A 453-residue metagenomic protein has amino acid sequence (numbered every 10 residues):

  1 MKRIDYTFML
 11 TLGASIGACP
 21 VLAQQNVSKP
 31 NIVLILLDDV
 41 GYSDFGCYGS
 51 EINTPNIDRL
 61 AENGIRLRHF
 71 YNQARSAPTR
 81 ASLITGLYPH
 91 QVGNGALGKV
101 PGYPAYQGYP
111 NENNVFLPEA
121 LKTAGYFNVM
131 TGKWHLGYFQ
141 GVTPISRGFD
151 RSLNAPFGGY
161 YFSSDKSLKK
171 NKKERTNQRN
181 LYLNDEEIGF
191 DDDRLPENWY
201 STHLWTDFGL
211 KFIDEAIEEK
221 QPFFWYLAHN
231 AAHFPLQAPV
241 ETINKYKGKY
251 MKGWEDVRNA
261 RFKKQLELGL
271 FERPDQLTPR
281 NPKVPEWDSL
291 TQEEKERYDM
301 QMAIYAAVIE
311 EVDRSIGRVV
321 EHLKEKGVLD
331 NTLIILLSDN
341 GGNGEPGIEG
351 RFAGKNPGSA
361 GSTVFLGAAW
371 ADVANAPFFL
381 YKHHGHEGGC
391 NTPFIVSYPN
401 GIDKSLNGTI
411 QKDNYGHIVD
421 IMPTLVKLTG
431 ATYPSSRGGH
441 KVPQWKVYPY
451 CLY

Functional and structural regions predicted by a protein language model:
K2-F8, L22-Y453: Formylglycine-dependent sulfatase
T7-A18: Bacterial N-terminal signal peptides
